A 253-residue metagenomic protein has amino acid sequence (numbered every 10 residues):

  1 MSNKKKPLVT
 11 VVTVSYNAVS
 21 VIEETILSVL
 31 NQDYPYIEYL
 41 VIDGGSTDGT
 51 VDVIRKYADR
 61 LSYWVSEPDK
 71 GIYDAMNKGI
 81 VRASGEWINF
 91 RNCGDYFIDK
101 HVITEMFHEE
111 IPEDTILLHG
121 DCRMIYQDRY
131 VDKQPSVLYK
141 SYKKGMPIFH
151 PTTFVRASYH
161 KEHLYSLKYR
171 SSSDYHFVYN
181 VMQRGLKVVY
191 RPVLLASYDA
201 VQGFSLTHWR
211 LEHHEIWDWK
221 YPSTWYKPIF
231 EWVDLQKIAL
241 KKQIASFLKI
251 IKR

Functional and structural regions predicted by a protein language model:
M1-N31: N-proximal low-complexity "stem/linker" segments adjacent to membrane-targeting elements
P7-T10, E38, H176: Cell-envelope/extracellular polymer assembly enzymes that use nucleotide-activated donors
S20-E23, D48-K56: Acidic helix N-cap motif at the loop->helix transition within catalytic regions of sugar-transfer enzymes
P35, D43-D52, N92: A conserved acidic beta->alpha catalytic loop
S66-A83: Glycine-rich, basic loop-to-helix element that forms the pyrophosphate-binding segment of sugar-nucleotide handling
I88: Short aromatic/hydrophobic "clamp" motif used to bind/position activated sugar donors
Y96, K100-V131: Conserved donor NDP-sugar-binding/catalytic core segment of glycosyltransferases
V131-I216: Conserved nucleotide-sugar donor-binding catalytic segment
